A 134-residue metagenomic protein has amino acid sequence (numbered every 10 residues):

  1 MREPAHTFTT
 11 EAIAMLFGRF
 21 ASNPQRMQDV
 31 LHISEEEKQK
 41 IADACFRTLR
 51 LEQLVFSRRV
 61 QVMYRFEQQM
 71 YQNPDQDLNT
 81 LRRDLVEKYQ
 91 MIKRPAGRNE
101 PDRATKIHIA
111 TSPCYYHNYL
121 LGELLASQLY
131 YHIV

Functional and structural regions predicted by a protein language model:
M1-V134: Cation-handling catalytic/transport regions enriched in His/Asp/Glu
